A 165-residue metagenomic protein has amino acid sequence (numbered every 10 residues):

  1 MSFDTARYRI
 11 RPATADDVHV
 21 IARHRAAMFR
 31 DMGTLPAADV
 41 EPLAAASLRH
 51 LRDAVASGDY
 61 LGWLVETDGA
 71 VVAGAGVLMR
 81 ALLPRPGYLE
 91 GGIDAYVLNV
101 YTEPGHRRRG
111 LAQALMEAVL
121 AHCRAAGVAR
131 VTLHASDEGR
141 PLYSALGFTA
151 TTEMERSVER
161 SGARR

Functional and structural regions predicted by a protein language model:
M1-D16, R164-R165: Conserved N-terminal entry element of GNAT/NAT acetyltransferase domains
F29-L51, Y60: Conserved GNAT-fold acetyl-CoA-binding loop/helix
R49-L64, Y96, E153: A short helix-loop-beta-strand connector motif used in the catalytic cores of GNAT acetyltransferases and, in some
L64, A70-M79, Y96, Y101: Conserved beta-strand in the GNAT
L82-R85, T132-E138, S144, T149-R164: Conserved catalytic-core motifs of GNAT/GCN5-like acyltransferases
Y88-P104: Conserved acetyl-CoA binding element of GNAT-fold acetyltransferases
H106, G110-A118: Conserved acetyl-CoA pyrophosphate-binding loop and the N-cap/start of the following alpha-helix in GNAT-like
C123-A135: Conserved GNAT acetyl-CoA-binding A-motif
